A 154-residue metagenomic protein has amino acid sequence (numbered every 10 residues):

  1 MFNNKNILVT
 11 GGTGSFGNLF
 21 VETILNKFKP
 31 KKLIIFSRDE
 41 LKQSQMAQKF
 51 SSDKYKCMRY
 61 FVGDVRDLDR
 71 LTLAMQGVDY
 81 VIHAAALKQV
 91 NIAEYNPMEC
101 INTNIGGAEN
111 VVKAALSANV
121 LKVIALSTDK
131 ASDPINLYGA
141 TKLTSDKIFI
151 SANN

Functional and structural regions predicted by a protein language model:
K5-N26: N-terminal Rossmann NAD(P)H-binding glycine-rich loop of SDR-like oxidoreductase domains
T23-K32, N119: Conserved S-adenosyl-L-methionine
F28-Q45: Conserved glycine-rich Rossmann-like NAD(P)H-binding loop of the short-chain dehydrogenase/reductase
S37, F61-V62, N102: Conserved residues in the N-terminal Rossmann fold of short-chain dehydrogenase/reductase
L41, R66, K88: Adenine-nucleotide cofactor-binding loop residues
M46-Y55: Short, conserved SAM-binding/catalytic segment of Class I S-adenosyl-L-methionine-dependent methyltransferases
R59-Y80: Conserved Rossmann-fold cofactor-binding substructure of NAD(P)-dependent oxidoreductases
Y80-H83, L87-K147, S151-N153: Conserved Rossmann-fold NAD(P)-dependent oxidoreductase catalytic core, especially the SDR/UDP-sugar
